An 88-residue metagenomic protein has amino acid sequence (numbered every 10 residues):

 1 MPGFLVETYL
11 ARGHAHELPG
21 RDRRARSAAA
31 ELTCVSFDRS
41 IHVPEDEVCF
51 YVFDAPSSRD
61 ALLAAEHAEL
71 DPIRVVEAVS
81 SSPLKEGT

Functional and structural regions predicted by a protein language model:
M1-E31, V43-D46, A64, S80-T88: Short S/T/G/P-rich N-terminal loop/turn motif that feeds into the first structured element of a domain
E7, D38, V76: Residues in well-ordered beta-strands of folded domains
T8-L10, V52-P56: Short beta-strand-to-loop capping motifs
A29-L32, A55-S81: An amphipathic, aromatic/His-enriched active-site/gating alpha helix that lines ligand/cofactor pockets
V35-D54, A61: Amphipathic, hydrophobic secondary-structure cores in small proteins
